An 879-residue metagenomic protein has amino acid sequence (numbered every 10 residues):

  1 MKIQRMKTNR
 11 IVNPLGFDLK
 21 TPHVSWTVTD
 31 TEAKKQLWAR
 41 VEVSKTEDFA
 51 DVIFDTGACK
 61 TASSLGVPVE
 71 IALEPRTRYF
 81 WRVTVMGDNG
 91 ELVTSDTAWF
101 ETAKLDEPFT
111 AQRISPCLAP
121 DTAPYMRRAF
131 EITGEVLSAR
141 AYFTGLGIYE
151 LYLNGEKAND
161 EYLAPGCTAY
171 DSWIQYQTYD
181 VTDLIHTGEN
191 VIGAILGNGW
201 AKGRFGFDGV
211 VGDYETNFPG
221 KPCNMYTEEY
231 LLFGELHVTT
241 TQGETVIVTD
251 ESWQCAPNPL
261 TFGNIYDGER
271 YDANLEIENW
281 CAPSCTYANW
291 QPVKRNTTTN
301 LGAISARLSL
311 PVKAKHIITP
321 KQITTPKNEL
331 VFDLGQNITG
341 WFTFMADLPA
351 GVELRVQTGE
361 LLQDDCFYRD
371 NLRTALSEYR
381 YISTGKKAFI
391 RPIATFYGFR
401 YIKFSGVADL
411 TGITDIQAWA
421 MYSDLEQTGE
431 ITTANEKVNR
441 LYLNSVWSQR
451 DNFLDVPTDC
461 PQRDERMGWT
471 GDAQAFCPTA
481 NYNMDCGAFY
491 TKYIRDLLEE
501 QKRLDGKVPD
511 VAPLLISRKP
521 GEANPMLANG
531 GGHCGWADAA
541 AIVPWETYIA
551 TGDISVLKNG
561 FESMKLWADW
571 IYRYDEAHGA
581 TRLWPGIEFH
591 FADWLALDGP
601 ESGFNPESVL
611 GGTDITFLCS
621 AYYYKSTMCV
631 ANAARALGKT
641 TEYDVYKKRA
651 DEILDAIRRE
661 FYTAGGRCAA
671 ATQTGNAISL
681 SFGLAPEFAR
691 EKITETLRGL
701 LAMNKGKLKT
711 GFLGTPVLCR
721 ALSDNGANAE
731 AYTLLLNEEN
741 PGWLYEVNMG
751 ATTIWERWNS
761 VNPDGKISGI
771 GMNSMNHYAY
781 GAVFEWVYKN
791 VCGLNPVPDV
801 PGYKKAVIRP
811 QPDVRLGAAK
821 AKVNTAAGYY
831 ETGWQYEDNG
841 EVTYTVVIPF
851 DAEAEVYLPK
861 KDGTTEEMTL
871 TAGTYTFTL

Functional and structural regions predicted by a protein language model:
M1-R78, R82-R463, G471, C486-F489 (+4 more regions): Extracellular/oxidizing-compartment recognition motifs
D96-T102, V191-A194, D415, K492-R495 (+7 more regions): Beta-strand segments within the central parallel beta-sheet cores of soluble alpha/beta enzyme folds
A139, F143, L153, W341-E360 (+6 more regions): Alpha-helical support elements that line or immediately flank enzyme active sites and cofactor-binding pockets
I148, E215, V248-P257, T411-N444 (+8 more regions): Active-site acid/base region of carbohydrate-active enzymes
Y149, A158-D160, A164-P165, L497 (+8 more regions): Active/binding-pocket-proximal capping segment
I192, Y271-D272, E278, D464-E465 (+9 more regions): C-terminal capping/lid segments that line or modulate ligand- or cofactor-binding pockets
N224-E235, T245-S284, A306-A314, K648 (+1 more regions): Non-catalytic C-terminal accessory modules of carbohydrate-active enzymes
